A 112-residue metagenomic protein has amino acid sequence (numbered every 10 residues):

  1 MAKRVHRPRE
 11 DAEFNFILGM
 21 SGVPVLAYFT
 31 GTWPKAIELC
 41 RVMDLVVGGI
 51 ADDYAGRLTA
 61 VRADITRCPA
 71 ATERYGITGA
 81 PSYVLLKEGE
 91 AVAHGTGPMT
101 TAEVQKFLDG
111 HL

Functional and structural regions predicted by a protein language model:
M1-I17: N-terminal "domain-start" segment that seeds a small globular fold
F16-I17, A71, F107: CheY-like receiver
M20-P34: Short active-site neighborhood of thiol/selenol oxidoreductases, capturing the structured segment around
V23-L26, P69, Y75-V84: Structural micro-motif
I37-D53: Typically the conserved alpha-helix immediately C-terminal to a functionally engaged Cys/Sec in thioredoxin-like
D64-T66: Conserved acidic residues
G79, V84-L112: Non-catalytic, surface beta->alpha helical segment in thiol-disulfide oxidoreductase systems
